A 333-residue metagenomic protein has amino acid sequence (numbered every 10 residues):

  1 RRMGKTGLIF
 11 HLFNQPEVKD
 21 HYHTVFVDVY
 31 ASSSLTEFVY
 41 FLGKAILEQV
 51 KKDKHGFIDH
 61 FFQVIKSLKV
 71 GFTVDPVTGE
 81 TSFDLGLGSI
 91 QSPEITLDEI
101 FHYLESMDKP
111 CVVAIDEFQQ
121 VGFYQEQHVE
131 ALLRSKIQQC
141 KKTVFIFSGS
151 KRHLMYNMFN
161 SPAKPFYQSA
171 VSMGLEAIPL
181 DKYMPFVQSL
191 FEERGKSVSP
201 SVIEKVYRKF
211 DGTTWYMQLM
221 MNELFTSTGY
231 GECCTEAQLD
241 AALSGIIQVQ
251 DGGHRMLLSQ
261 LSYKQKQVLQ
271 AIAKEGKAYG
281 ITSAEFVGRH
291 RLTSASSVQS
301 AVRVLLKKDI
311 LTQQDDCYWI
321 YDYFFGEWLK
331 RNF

Functional and structural regions predicted by a protein language model:
M3, G7-V112, S296: P-loop NTPase nucleotide-binding core
T6, T213, D322: Short, conserved phosphate/pyrophosphate- and ester-handling motifs at nucleotide-, phospho-/glycolipid
Q15, L132, E223, V304: Alpha-helical DNA-recognition elements
F83-K151, N160: Conserved Walker B catalytic segment
R152-A170: Short regulatory helix/loop adjacent to the ATP-binding pocket of P-loop NTPases
V171-K182: Conserved AAA+ ATPase "SRH/arginine-finger" region at the nucleotide-binding site
M184, Q188-G252, Y263, D315: Amphipathic alpha-helical "lid/sensor" segments that cap RecA-like P-loop NTPase cores
Q248, G252-F333: C-terminal leucine-rich, beta-strand-based interaction scaffolds used for sensing/assembly
